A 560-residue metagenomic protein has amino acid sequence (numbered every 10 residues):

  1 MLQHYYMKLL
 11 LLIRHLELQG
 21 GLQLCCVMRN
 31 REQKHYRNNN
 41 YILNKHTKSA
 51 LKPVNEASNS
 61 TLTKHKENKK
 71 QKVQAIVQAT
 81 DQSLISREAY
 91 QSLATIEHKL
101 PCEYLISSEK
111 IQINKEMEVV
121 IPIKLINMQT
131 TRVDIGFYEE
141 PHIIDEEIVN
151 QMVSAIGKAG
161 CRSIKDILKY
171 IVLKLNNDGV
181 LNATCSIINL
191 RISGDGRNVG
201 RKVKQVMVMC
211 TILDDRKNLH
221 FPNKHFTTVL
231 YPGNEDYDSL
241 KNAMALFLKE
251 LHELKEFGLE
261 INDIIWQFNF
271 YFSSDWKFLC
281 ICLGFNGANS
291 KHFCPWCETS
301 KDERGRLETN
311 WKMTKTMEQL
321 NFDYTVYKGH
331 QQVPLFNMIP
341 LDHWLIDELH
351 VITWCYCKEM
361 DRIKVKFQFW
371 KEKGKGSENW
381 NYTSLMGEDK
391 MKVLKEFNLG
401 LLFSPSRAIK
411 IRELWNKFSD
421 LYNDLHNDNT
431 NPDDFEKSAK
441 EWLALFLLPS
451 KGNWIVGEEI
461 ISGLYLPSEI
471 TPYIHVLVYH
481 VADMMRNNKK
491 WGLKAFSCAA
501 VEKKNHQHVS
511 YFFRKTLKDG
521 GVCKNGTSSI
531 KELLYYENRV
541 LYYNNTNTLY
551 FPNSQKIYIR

Functional and structural regions predicted by a protein language model:
M1-R560: A structural signal for the principal folded core domain
